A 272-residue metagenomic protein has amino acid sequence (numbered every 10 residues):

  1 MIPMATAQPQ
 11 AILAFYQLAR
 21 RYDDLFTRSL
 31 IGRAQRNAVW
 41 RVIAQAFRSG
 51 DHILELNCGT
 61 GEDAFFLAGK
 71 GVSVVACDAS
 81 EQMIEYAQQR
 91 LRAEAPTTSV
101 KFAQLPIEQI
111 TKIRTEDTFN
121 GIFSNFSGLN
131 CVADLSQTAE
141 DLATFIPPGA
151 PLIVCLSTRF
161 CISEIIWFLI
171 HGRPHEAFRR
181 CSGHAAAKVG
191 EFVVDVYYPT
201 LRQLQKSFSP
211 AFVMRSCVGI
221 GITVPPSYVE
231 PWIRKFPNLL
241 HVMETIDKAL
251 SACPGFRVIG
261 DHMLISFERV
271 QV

Functional and structural regions predicted by a protein language model:
M1-R48, E62, F66: Conserved class I S-adenosyl-L-methionine
E62-Q109: Class I SAM-dependent methyltransferase SAM/SAH-binding core
K112-G121: A short acidic, Gly/Pro-enriched loop at the edge of an enzyme's catalytic core that lines a small-molecule cofactor
N120-D134: A short SAM/SAH-binding and catalytic strip from SAM-dependent methyltransferases
S136-P151: A short glycine-rich, Lys/Arg-flanked "PGG" loop and its adjoining helix->strand segment in the class I
P151-C181: Conserved class I S-adenosyl-L-methionine
V193-F212, C217: Short alpha-helix
K206, S216-V272: A C-terminal cap/extension of S-adenosyl-L-methionine-dependent methyltransferases that defines the acceptor-substrate
